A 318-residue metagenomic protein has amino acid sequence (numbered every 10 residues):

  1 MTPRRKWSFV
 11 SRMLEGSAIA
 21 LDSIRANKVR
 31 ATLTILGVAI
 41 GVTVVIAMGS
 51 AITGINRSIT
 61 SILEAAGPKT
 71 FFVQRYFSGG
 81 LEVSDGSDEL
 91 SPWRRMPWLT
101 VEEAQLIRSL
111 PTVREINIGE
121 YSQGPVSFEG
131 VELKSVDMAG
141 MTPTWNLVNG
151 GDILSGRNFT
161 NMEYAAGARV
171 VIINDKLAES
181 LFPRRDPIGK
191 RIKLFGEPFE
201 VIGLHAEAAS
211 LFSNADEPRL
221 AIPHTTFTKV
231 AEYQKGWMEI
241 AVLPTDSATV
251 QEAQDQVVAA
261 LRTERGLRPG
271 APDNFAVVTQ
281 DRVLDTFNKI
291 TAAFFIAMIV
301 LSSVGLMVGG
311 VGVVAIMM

Functional and structural regions predicted by a protein language model:
M1-I40: N-terminal Sec/SRP start-transfer signal
A18-R25, T53-N56, T60, R282-M298: Alpha-helical membrane-interface segments at transmembrane helix boundaries
V29-R57, L63, V308-G309: Short, strongly hydrophobic transmembrane alpha-helices
T32-V42, P187, A292-A315: Internal alpha-helical transmembrane segments of multipass membrane proteins, especially hydrophobic lipid-embedded
T53-S135, T144, E179-S180, T228-K229 (+1 more regions): Hydrophobic, regular-secondary-structure patches
S127, A139, P143-E163, G167-G270: Mid-to-C-terminal secondary-structure elements that act as membrane-proximal/extracytoplasmic interface segments
V257, R268-S302: Peri-transmembrane interface segments
